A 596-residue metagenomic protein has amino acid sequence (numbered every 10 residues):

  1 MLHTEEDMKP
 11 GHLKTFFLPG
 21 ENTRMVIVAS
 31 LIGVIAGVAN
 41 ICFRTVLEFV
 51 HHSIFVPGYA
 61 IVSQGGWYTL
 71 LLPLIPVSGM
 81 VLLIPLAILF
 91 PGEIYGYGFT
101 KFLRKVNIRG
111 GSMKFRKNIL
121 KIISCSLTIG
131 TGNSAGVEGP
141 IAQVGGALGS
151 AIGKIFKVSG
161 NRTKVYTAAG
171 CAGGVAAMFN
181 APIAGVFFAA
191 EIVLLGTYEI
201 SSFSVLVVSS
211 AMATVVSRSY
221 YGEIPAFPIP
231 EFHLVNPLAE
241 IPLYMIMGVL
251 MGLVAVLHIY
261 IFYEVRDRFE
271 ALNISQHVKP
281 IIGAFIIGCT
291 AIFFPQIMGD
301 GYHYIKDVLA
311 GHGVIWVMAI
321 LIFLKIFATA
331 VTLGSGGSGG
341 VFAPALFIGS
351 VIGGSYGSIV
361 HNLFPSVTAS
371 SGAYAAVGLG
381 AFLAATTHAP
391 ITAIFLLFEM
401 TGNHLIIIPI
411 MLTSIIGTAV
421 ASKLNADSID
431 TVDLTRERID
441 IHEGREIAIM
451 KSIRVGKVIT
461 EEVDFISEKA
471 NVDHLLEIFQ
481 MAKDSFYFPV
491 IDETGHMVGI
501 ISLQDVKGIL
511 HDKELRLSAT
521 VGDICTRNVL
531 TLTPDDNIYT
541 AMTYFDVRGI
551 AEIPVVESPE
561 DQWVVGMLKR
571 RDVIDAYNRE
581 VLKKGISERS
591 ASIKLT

Functional and structural regions predicted by a protein language model:
M1-S452, G456-K457, E461-E462, S467-I478 (+3 more regions): Alpha-helical transmembrane segments and immediately membrane-proximal extracytoplasmic
F187, G499-V506, V565-V573: Short hydrophobic beta-strand motif reused across regulatory alpha/beta modules
D440, K451-D464, A470-D473, D505 (+2 more regions): Bateman (tandem CBS) regulatory domains
I447, F479-Q480, G522-D523, F545 (+1 more regions): Replace "in large, NTP-powered and nucleic-acid-processing enzymes" with "in large, NTP-powered factors and other
I449-S452, I500, T531, M567: Short aromatic/basic micro-patch
I466-D484, I491, L510-L517, T531-S558 (+1 more regions): The conserved cystathionine-beta-synthase
H496, D561-W563: Residue-level signal for well-ordered, solvent-exposed loop/turn and beta-edge residues enriched in charged/polar side
I586: Conserved structured catalytic cores and adjacent interaction surfaces of nucleotide-binding/hydrolyzing enzymes
